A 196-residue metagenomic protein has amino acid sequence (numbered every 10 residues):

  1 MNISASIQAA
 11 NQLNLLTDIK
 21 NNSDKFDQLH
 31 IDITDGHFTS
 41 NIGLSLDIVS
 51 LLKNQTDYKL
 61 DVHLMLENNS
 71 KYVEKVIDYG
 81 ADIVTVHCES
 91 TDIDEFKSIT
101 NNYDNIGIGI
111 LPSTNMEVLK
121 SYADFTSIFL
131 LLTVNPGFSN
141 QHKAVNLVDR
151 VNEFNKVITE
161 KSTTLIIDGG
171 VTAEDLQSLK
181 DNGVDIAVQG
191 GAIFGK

Functional and structural regions predicted by a protein language model:
N2-I7, L29-I31, L60-L64, D82-V86 (+4 more regions): Hydrophobic faces of well-ordered beta-strands that scaffold small-molecule active sites in alpha/beta enzyme cores
S6-A10, T34-G36, M65-N69, E89 (+4 more regions): Active-site beta-loop-alpha junctions enriched in small/polar residues
Q12, L16-K20, L46-S50, V73 (+4 more regions): Generic structural signal for well-ordered alpha-helices, preferentially at hydrophobic/aromatic core positions
T17-N22, N68-G80, S113-F125, G170-A187: Catalytic cores of alpha/beta
H30-T100: N-terminal active-site wall of soluble small-molecule enzyme domains
D35-G43, D47, P112, K120-T159: Glycine/Thr-rich beta-alpha phosphate-binding loop at enzyme active sites
I42-H63, I99-P112, L147-I166: Alpha-helix-loop-beta-strand connector modules within alpha/beta enzyme cores
V84-D92, L130-Q141, N182-K196: Glycine-rich phosphate-binding active-site loops on the catalytic face of alpha/beta enzymes
